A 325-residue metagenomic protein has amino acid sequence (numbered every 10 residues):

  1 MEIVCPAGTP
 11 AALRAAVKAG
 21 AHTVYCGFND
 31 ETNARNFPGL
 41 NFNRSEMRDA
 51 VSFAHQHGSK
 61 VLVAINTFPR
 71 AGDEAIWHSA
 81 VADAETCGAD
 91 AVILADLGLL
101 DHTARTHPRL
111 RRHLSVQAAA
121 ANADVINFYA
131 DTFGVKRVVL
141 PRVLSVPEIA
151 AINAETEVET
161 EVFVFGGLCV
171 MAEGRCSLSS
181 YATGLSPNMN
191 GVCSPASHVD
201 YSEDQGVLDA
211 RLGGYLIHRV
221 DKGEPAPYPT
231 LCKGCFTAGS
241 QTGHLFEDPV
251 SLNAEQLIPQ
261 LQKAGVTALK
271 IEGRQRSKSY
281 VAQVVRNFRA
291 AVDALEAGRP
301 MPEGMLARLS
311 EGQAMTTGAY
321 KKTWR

Functional and structural regions predicted by a protein language model:
M1-A120, V139, V146-A268, R274-R325: Active-site pocket-lining/capping segments in soluble small-molecule metabolic enzymes
N122-V125: Conserved nucleotide-cofactor-binding alpha/beta core module
